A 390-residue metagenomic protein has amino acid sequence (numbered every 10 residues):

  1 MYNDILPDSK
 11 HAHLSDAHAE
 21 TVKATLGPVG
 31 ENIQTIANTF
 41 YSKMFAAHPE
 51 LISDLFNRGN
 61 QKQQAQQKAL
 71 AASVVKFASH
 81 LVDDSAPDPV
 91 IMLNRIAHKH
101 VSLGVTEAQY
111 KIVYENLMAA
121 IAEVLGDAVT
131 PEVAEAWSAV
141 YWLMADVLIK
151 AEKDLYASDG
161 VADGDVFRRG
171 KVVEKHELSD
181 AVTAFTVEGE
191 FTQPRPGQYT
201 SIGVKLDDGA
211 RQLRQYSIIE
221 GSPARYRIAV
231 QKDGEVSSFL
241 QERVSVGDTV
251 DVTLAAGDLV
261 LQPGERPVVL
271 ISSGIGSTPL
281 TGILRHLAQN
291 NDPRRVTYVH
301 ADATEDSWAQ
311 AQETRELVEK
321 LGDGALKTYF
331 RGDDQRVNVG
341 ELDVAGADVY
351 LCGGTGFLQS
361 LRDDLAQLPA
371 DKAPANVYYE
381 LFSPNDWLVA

Functional and structural regions predicted by a protein language model:
Y2-F167: Globin-like tetrapyrrole-binding proteins
G27, Q34, K43, S53 (+6 more regions): Flexible, active-site-adjacent loop/turn segments at secondary-structure boundaries
E31, R58, R95-H98, V105-E107 (+5 more regions): Generic structural "secondary-structure junction" signal
S42, E115, R195, T278-T281: Short alpha-helical basic/polar micro-motif
V147-L148, D180, L388: Short, well-ordered, mixed-charge alpha-helical segments that flank or form enzyme active sites
G160-T249, A255, D302-T304: Ferredoxin-reductase
D233-A390: FNR/FR-type flavoprotein reductase catalytic core
